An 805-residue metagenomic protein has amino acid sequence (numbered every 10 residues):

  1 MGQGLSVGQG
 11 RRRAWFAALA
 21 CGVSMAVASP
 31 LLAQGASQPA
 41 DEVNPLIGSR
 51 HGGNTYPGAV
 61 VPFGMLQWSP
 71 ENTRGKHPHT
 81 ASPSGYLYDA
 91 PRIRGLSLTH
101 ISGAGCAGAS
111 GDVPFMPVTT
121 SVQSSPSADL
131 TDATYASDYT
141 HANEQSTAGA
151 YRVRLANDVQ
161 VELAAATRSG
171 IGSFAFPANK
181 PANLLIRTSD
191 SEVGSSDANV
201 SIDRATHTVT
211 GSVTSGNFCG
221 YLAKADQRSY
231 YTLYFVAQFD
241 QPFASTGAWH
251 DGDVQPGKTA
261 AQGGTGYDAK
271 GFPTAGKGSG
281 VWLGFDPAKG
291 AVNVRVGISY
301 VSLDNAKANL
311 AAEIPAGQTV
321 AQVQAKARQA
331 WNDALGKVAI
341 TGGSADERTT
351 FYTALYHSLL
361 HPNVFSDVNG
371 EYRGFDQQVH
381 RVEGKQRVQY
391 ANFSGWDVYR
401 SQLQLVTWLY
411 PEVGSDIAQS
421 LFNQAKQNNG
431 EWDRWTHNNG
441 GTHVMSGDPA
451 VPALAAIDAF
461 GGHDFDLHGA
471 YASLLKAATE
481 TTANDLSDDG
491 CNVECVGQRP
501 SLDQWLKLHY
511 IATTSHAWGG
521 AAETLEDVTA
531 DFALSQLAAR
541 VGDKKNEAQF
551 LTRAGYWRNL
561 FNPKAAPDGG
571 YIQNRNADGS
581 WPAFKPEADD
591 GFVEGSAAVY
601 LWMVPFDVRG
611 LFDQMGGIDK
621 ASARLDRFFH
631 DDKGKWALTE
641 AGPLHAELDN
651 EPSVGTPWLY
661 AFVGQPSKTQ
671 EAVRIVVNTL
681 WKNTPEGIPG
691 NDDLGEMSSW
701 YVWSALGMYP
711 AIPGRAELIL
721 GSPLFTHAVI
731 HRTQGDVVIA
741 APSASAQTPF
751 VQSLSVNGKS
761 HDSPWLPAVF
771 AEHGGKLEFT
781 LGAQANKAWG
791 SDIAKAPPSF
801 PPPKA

Functional and structural regions predicted by a protein language model:
M1-R12: N-terminal secretory signal peptides that target proteins for export/translocation
A17-A28: Bacterial N-terminal signal peptides
S29-A33: Sec/Tat signal peptide C-region and signal peptidase I cleavage site
Q34-L403, T407-P452, D458-L525, A538-N559 (+9 more regions): Accessory carbohydrate-recognition regions in carbohydrate-active enzymes
A530: ATP-dependent phospho-/nucleotidyl transfer catalytic cores
